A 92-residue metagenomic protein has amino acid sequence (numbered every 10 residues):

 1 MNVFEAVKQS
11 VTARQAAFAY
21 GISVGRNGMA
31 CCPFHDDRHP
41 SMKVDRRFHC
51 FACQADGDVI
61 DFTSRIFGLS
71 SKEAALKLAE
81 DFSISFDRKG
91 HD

Functional and structural regions predicted by a protein language model:
M1-D92: N-terminal structured subdomain of primase-like DNA metabolism proteins
